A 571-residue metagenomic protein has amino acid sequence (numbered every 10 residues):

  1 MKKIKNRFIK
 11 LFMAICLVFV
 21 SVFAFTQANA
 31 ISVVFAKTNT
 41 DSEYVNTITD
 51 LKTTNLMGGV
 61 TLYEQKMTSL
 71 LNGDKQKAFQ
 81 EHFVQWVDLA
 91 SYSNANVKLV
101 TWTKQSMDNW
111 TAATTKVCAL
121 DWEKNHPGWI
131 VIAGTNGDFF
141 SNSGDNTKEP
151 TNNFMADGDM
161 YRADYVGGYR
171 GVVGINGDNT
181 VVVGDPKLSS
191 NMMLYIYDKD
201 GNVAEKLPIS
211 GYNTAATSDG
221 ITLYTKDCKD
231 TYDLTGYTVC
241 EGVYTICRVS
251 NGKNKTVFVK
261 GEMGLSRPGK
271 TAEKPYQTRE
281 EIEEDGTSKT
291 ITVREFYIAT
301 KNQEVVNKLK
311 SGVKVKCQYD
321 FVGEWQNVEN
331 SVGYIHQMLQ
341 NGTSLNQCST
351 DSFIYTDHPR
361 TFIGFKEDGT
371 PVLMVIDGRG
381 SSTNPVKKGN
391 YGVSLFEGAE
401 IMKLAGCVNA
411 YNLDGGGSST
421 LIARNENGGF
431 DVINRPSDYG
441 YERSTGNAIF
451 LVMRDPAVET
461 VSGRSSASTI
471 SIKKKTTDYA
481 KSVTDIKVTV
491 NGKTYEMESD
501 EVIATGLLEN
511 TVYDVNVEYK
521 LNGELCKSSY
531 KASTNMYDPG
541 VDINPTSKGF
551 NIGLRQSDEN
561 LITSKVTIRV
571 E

Functional and structural regions predicted by a protein language model:
R7-N29: Sec-dependent N-terminal signal peptides of Gram-positive bacterial secreted proteins and lipoproteins
I31-T292: Zymogen propeptides
N142-G167, G171, I175, S331 (+2 more regions): Conserved, well-ordered active-site substructure
A457-D478, Y530-F550: Pro/Thr/Ser/Gly-rich low-complexity, intrinsically disordered linker/stalk tracts
T477-V488, E559-T567: Solvent-exposed loop/turn segments flanking beta-strands in beta-repeat/beta-sandwich domains
K493-S499: Short beta-strand segments within Ig-like beta-sandwich modules, predominantly Fibronectin type-III
A504-L508: Short, flexible loop/turn segments at beta-strand junctions in immunoglobulin-like and fibronectin type III
